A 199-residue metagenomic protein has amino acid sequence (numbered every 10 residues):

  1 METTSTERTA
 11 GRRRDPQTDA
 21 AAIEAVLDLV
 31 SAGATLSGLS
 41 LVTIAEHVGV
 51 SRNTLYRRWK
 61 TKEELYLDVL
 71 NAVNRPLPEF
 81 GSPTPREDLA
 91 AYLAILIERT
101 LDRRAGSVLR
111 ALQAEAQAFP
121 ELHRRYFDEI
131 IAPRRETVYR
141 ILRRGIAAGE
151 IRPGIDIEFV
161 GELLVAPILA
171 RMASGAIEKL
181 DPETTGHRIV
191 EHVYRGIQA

Functional and structural regions predicted by a protein language model:
M1-H47, E64: Basic, helix-initiating cap at the start of DNA-binding domains
T3, R124, D128, A132 (+1 more regions): Hydrophobic/aromatic-rich alpha-helical bundle segments in the mid-to-C-terminal region
A22, T61-Y66, P76, L89 (+1 more regions): Short amphipathic alpha-helical segment with a characteristic S/N-K-E followed by hydrophobic residues
V48-W59: Short hydrophobic/aromatic patch on the recognition helix
L77-R110: Hydrophobic alpha-helical connector segments
A94-L101, L109-A118, E191-I197: Helix-loop "lid/cap" segments that line or gate small-molecule binding pockets
D102, S107, A111, E121-A147 (+1 more regions): Amphipathic alpha-helical packing segments from all-alpha helical-bundle domains
